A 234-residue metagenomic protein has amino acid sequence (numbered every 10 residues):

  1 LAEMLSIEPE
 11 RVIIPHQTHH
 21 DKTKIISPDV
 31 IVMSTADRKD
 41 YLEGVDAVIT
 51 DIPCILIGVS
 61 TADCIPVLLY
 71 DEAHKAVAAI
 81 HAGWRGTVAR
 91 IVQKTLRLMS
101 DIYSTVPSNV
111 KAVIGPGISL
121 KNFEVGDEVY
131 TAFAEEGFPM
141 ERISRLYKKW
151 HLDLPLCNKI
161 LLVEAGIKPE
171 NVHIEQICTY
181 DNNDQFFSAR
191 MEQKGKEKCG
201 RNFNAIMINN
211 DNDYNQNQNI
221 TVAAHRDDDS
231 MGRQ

Functional and structural regions predicted by a protein language model:
L1-N217, T221-Q234: Active-site microenvironment for binding and transforming phosphate-containing groups
